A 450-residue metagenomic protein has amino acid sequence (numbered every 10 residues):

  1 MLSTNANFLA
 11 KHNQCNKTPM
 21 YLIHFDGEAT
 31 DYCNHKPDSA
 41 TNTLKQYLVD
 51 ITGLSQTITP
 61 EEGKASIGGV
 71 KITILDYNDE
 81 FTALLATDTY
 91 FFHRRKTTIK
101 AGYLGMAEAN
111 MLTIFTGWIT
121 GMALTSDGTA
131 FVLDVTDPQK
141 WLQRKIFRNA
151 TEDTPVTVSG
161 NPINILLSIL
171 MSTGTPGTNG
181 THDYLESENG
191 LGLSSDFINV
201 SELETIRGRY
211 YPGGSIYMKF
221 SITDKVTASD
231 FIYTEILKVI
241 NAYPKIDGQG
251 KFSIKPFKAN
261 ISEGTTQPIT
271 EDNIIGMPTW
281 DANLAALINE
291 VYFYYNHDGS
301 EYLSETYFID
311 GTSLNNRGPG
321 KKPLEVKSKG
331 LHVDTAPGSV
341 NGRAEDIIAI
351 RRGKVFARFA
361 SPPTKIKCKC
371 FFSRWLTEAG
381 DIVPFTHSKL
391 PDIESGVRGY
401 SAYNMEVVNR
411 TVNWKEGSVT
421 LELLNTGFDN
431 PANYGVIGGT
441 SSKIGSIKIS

Functional and structural regions predicted by a protein language model:
M1, K11-T18, H24, A29-D31 (+7 more regions): C-terminal extracytoplasmic interaction modules
S3-N7: Boundary/junction segments of secreted and surface-exposed precursor proteins
H35-A40, Q56, T120-A123: A short, sequence-level motif marking secondary-structure junctions
L48-S55, E62: An extended acidic
T82-A86: Short glycine/proline/serine/threonine-rich loop/turn segments at secondary-structure transition edges
T89-R94: Short nucleic-acid-contacting surface segments enriched for D/E, G, S/T with interspersed K/R
T116-A130, D134-V135: Extended acidic/polar, glycine-enriched regions that form or flank non-catalytic beta-rich accessory modules
